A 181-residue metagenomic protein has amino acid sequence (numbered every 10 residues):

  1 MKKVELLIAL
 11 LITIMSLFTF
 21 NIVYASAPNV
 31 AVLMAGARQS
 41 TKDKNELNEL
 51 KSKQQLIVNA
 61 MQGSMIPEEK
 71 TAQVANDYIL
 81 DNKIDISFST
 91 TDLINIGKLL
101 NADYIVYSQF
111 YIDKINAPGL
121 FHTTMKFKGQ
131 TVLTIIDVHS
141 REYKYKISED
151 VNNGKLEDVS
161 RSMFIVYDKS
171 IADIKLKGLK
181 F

Functional and structural regions predicted by a protein language model:
M1-K3: N-terminal secretory signal peptides that target proteins for export/translocation
I8-T19: Bacterial N-terminal signal peptides
T19-A25: Sec/Tat signal peptide C-region and signal peptidase I cleavage site
A25-A31, K51-L56, I96-L100, I115 (+1 more regions): C-terminal/domain-edge helix-coil "capping" segments
A27-M34, S40-I105, E142-Y145, D173-K177: N-terminal segment of the mature soluble domain
S40-K42, K114-L120: Extracytoplasmic/secreted cell-surface and envelope-processing proteins
N82-K83, F121-T123: Short low-complexity, flexible loop/linker segments enriched in glycine and/or proline with clustered acidic
